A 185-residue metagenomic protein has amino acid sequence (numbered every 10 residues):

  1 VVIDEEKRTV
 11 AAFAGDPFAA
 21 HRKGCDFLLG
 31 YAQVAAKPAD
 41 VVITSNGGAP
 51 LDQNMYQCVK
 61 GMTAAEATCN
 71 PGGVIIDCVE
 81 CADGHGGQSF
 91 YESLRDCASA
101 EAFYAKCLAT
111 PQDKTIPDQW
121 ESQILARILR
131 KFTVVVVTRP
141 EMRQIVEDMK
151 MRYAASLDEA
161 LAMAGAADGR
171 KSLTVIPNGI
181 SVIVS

Functional and structural regions predicted by a protein language model:
V1-S185: Metallocofactor- and cofactor-centric catalytic cores in central/energy metabolism, strongly enriched
